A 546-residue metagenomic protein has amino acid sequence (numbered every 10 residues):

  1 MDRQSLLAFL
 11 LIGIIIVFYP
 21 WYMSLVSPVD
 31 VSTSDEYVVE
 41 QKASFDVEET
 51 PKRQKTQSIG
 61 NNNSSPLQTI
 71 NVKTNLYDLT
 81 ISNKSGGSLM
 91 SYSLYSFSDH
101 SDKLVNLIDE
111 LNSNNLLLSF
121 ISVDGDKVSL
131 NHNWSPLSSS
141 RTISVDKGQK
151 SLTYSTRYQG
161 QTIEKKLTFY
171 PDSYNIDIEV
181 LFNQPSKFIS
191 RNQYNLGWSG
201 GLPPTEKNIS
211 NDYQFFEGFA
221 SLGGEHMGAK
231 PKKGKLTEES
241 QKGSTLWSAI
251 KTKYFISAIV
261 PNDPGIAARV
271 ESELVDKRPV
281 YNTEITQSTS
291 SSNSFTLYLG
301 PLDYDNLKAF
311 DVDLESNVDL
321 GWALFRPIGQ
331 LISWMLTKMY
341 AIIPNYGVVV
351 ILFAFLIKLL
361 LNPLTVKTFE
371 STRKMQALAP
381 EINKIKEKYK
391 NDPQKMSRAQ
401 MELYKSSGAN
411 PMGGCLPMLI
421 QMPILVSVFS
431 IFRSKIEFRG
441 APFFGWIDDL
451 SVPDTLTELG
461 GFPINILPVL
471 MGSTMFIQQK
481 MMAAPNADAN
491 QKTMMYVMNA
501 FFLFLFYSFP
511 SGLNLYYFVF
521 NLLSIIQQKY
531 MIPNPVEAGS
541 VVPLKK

Functional and structural regions predicted by a protein language model:
M1, N62, I143: Aromatic/His-enriched, Gly/Pro-containing loop or helix-boundary segments that lie immediately adjacent to catalytic
M1-Q41, I81, I178-L181, L196-D212 (+3 more regions): Helix-loop-helix
I12, L25-D102, N106-L107, Y154 (+2 more regions): Juxtamembrane extramembrane loops of integral membrane proteins
Q57-I59, P66, T142, T153-S155 (+3 more regions): Intrinsically disordered, low-complexity segments enriched in polar/charged residues with Gly/Pro, especially when
S65, H100, G160-T162, I431 (+1 more regions): Preference for short coil/turn "hinge" residues that link or interrupt alpha-helices
N71-S316: Soluble non-transmembrane domains of integral membrane proteins
